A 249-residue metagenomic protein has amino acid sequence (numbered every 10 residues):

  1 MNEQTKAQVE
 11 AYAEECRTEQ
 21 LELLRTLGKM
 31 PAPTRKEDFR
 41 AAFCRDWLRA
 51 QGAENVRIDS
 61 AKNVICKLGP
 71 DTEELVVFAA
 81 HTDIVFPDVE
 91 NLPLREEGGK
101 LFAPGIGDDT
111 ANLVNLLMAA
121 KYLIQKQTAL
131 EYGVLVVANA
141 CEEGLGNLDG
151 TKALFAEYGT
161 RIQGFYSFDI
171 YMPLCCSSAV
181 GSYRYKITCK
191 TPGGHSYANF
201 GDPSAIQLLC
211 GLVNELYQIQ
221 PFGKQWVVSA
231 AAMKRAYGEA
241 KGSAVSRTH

Functional and structural regions predicted by a protein language model:
N2-P104, I124-K126: Acidic/His- and Gly-rich active-site-bordering loop/insert found across diverse amide/peptide-bond hydrolases
E14, E90, P173-S178, R235-S243: Short beta-strand/turn micro-motifs at beta-sheet edges
T26, M118-Q125, G211-Y217: Short glycine/serine- and small hydrophobic-enriched flexible loop segments
P31, L48, C66, F78-H81 (+5 more regions): Buried hydrophobic positions in well-ordered alpha/beta secondary-structure cores of metabolic enzymes
G98-G107, G194-A198, A236-Y237: A short glycine/serine-rich beta->alpha loop
G105, D109-S182, G238-E239: Acidic/histidine-rich catalytic neighborhood of metal-dependent amide-processing enzymes
T160-G211: Metal-dependent peptidase/peptidase-like ectodomains
Y197-V245: Acidic-enriched catalytic cores of C-N bond-cleaving enzymes acting on peptides and small amides
